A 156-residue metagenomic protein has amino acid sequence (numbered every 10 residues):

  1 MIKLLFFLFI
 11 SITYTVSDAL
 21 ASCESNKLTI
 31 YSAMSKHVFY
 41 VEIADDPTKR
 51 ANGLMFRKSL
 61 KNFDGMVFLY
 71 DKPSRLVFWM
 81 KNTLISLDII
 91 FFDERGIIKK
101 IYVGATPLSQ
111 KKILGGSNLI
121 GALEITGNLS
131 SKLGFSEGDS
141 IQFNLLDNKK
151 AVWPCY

Functional and structural regions predicted by a protein language model:
L4-T13: Sec-dependent N-terminal signal peptides
F7-L8, D18-L20: Cleavable N-terminal signal peptides
L20-Y156: Compact, glycine-rich, soluble single-domain proteins
